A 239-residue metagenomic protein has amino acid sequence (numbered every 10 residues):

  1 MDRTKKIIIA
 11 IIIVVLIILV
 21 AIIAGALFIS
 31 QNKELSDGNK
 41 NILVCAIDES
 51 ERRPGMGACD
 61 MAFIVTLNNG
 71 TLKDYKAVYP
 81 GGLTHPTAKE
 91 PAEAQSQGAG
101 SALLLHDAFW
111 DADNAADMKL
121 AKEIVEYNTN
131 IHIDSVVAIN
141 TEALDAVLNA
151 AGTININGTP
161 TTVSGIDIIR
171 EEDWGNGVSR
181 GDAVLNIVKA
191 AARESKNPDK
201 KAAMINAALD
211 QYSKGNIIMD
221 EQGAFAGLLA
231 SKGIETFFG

Functional and structural regions predicted by a protein language model:
D2-G239: Non-catalytic, solvent-exposed segments at the cell envelope interface
